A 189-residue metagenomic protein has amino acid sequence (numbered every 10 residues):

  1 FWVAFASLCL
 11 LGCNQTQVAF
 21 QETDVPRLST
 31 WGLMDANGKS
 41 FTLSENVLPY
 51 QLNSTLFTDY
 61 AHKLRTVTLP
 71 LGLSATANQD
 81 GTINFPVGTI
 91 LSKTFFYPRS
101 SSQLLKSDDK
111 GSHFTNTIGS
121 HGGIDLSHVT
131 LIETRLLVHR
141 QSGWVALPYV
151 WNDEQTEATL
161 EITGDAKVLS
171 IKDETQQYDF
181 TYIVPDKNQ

Functional and structural regions predicted by a protein language model:
W2-L10: Bacterial N-terminal signal peptides
C13-F20, K106-Q189: Sequence context surrounding c-type heme c attachment/ligation sites in exported
N14-L69: N-terminal pre-domain segments of enzymes
S74-D80: Short alpha-helix capping/helix-loop boundary micro-motifs
F85-G88: Short, well-ordered loop/turn sites that connect or cap secondary structure elements
Q103: Divalent metal-dependent hydrolysis catalytic cores, especially in the metallo-beta-lactamase
